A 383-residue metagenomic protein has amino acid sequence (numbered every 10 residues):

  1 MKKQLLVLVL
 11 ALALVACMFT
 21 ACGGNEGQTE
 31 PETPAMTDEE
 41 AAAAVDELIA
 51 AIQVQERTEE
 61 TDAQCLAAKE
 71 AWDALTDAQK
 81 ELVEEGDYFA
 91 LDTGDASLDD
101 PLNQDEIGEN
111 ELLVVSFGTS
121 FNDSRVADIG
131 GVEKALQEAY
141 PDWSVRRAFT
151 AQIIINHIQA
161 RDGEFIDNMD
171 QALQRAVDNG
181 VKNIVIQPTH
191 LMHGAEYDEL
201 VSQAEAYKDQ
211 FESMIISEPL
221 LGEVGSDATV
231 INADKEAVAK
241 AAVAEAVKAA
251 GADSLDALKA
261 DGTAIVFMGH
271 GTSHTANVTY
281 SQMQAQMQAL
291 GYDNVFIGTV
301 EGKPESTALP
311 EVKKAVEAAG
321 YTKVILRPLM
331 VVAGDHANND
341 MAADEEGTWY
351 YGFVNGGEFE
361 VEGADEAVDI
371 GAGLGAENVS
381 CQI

Functional and structural regions predicted by a protein language model:
M1-L10: Positively charged n-region of N-terminal signal peptides that target proteins for export
K3, W72, V331: Short, glycine-/Ser/Thr-/acidic-enriched flexible segments
C17-A21: C-terminal motif of bacterial Sec signal peptides marking the signal peptidase cleavage site
G23-N25: Bacterial signal peptide processing site
G27-A35: Acidic, proline-/serine-/threonine-rich low-complexity intrinsically disordered repeat tracts
P34-S97: Beta-rich interaction/scaffold domains
F89-I325, M330-I383: Extended amphipathic ligand-handling, pore-lining, and cofactor/metal-binding catalytic surfaces
